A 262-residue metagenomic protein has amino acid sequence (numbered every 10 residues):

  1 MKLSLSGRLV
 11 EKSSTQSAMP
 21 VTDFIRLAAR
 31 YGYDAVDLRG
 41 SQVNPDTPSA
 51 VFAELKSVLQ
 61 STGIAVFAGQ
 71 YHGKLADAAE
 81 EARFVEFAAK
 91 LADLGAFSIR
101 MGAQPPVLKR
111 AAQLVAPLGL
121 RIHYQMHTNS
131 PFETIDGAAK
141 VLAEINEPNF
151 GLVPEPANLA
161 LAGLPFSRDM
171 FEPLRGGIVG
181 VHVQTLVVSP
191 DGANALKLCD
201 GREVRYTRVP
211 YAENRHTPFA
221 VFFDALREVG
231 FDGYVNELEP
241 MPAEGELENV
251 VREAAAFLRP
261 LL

Functional and structural regions predicted by a protein language model:
M1-F97, A116, E147, G176 (+2 more regions): N-terminal pre-domain/capping segments
L5, L38, M101, Y124 (+3 more regions): Conserved beta-strand positions
E11-A18, L38-V51, G73-E81, M101-K109 (+5 more regions): Acidic-and-aromatic substrate-binding clefts and catalytic sites of carbohydrate-active enzymes
A35, S98, G180, G233-Y234: Residues at the N-termini of beta-strands
A35-V36, V115-H216: Acidic/histidine-rich catalytic cores of soluble enzymes
R205-V209, G233-A243: Active-site clefts of carbohydrate-active enzymes
N214-E228: A short, acidic, amphipathic alpha-helical segment used as a generic capping/interface helix at domain edges
P242-L262: Aromatic-rich peripheral "rim/lid" segments of glycoside hydrolase catalytic domains that contact and position glycan
